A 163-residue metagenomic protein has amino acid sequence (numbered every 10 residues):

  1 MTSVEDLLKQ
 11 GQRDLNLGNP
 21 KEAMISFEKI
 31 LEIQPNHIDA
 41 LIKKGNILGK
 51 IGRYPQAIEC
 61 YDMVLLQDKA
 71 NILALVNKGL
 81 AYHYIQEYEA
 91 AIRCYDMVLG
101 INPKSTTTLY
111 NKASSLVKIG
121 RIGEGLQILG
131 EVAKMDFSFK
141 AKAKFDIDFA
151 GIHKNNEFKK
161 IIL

Functional and structural regions predicted by a protein language model:
M1-V4, Q10, M135-L163: Terminal, low-structured helical/coil segments at or just beyond the last alpha-helical repeat
V4-E5, I38-D39, I72-L73, T106-T107 (+1 more regions): Helix-start (N-cap) detector for alpha-helical repeat units in TPR-like alpha-solenoids, especially tetratricopeptide
N16-L17, K50-I51, Y84-I85, K118 (+1 more regions): Register position in tetratricopeptide repeats
K43, N77, Y84, N111 (+1 more regions): Canonical tetratricopeptide repeat
